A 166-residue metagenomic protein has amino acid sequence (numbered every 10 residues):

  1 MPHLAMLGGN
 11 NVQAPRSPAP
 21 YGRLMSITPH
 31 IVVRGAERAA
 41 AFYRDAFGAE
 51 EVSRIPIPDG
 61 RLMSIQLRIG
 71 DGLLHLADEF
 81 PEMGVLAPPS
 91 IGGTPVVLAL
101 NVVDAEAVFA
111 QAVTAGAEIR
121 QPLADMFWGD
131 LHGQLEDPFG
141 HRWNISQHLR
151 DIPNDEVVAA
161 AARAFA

Functional and structural regions predicted by a protein language model:
P2-H30, A41, F47-E136, S146-A166: Vicinal oxygen chelate
V33-E37: Short acidic-aromatic low-complexity motifs
F139: Conserved ATPase active-site switch/coordination loops adjacent to the nucleotide-binding site
